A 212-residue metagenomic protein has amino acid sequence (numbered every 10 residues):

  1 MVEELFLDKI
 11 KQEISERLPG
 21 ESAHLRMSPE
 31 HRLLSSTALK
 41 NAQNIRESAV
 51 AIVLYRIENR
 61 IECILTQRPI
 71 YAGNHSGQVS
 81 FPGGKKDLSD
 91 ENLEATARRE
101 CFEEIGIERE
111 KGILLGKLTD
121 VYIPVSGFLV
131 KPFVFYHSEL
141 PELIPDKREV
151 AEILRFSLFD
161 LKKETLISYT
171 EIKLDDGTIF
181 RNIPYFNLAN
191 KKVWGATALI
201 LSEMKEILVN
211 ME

Functional and structural regions predicted by a protein language model:
M1-S80, K85-E103, I107-L115, Y122-L140 (+2 more regions): N-terminal leader/linker segments that precede catalytic domains of diphosphate-processing enzymes
P145-L174, T178-I183, N187: NUDIX/MutT-family hydrolases
